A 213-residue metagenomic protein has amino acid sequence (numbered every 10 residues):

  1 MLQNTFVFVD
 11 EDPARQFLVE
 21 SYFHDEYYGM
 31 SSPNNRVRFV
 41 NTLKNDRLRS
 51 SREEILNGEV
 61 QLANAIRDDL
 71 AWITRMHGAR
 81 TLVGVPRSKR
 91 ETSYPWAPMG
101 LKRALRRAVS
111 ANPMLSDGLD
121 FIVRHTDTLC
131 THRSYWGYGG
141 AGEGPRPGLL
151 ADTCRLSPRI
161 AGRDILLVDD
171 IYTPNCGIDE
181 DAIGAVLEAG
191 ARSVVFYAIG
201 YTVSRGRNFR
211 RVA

Functional and structural regions predicted by a protein language model:
M1-T81, K89-P98, V123-R159, Y201-T202 (+1 more regions): Active-site-facing substrate-recognition patch
L2-V9, D179-A213: PRPP-dependent phosphoribosyltransferase catalytic core
S88, G118: Conformational-control "hinges and anchors"
S93, C176-G177: Short N-terminal helix/helix-N-cap motif within the alpha/beta-hydrolase-1
A97-D117: Glycine-rich phosphate-binding loop and adjoining helix at the ATP-binding site of ATP-dependent phosphoryl-transfer
A161-R163: A glycine-biased structural micro-motif
D169-Y172: DG-centered beta-turn motif at the end of beta-strands
